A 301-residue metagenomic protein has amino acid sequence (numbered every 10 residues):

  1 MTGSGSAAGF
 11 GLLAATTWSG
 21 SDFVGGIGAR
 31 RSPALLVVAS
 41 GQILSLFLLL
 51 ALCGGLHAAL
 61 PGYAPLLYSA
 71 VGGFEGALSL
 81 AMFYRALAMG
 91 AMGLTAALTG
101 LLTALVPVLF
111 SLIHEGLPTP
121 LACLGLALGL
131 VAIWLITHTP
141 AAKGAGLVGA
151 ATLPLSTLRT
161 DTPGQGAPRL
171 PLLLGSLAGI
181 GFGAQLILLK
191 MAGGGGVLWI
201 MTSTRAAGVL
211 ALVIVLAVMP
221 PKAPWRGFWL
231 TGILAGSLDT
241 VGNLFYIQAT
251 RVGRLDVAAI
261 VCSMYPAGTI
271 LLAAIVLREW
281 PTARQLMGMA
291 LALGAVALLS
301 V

Functional and structural regions predicted by a protein language model:
M1-T16, V24-V71, L80-G90, T139-L173 (+3 more regions): Membrane-interface interhelical linkers
G11, L35-A39, S69, G93-A97 (+7 more regions): Hydrophobic/aromatic positions within or immediately flanking transmembrane alpha-helices of multi-pass small-molecule
A15, S19, F23, L50 (+9 more regions): Hydrophobic/small/kink-forming positions within alpha-helical transmembrane segments of polytopic membrane proteins
G20-S32, A81-G90, L98, I113 (+4 more regions): Juxtamembrane C-cap of transmembrane helices in multi-pass membrane transport proteins
I43-L49, L98-L112, A207-A211, G242-Y246 (+2 more regions): Alpha-helical transmembrane segments of compact multi-pass small-molecule transporters, enriched in specific families
L44, L49, L105-L109, L121-P140 (+2 more regions): Hydrophobic transmembrane alpha-helices of multi-pass small-molecule transport proteins
L49-A58, P107-A122, G181-L198, D239-D256 (+1 more regions): Hydrophobic alpha-helical transmembrane segments in multi-pass integral membrane proteins
F83, A104-L124, W134, P140 (+2 more regions): C-terminal transmembrane-helix exit sites in multi-pass transporters
